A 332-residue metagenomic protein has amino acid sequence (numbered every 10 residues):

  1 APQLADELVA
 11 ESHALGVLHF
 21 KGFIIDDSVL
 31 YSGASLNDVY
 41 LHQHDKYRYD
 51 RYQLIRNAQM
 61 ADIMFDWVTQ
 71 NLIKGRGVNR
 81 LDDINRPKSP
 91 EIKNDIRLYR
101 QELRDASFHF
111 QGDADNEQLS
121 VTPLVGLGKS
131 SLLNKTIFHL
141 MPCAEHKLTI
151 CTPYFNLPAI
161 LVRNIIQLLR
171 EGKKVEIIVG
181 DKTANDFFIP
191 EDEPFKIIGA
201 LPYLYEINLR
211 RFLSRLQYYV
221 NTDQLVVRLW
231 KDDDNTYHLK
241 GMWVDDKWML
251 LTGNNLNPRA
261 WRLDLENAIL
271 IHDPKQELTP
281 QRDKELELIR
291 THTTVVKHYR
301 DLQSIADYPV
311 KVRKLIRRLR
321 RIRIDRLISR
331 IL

Functional and structural regions predicted by a protein language model:
A1-A144, T183-D245, W261: HKD-type phospholipase D/PLD-like phosphodiesterase module
H139, I160-Q167: A short acidic, amphipathic alpha-helical/loop segment
A144-H146, R170: Long hydrophobic segments that form regular secondary structure
L148-T152, R228: Short catalytic-loop micro-motif centered on adjacent basic/acidic residues
Y154-I160: Acidic-and-aromatic substrate-binding clefts and catalytic sites of carbohydrate-active enzymes
K174-D181: Short internal beta-strands
Y219-L332: Long, C-terminal catalytic modules of enzymes
